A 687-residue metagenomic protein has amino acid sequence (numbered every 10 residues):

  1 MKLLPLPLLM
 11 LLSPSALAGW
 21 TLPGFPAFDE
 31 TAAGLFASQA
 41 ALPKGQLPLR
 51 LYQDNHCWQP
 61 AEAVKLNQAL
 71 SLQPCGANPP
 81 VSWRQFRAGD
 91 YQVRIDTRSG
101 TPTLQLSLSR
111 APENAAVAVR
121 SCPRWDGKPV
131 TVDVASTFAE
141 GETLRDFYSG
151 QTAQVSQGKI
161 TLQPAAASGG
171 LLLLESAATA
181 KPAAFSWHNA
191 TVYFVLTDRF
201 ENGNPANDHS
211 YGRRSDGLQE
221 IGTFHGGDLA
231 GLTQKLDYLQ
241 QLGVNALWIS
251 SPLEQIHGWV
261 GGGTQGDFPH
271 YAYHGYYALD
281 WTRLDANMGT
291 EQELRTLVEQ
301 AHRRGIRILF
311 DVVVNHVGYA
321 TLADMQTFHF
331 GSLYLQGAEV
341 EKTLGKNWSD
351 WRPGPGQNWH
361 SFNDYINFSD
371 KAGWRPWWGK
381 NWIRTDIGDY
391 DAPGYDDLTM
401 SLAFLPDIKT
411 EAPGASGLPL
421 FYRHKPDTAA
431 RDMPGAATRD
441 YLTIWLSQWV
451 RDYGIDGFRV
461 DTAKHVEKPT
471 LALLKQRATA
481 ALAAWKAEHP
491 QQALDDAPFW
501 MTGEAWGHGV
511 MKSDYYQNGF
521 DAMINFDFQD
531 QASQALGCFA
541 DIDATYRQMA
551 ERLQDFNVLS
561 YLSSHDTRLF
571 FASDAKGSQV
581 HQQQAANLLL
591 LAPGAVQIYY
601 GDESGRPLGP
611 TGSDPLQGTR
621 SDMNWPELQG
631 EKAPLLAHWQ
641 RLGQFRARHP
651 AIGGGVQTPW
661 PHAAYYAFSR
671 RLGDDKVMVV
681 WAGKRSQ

Functional and structural regions predicted by a protein language model:
S13-S15: N-terminal signal peptide c-region/cleavage motif recognized by signal peptidases
L17-Q46, D54-P79, E113, A139 (+2 more regions): Aromatic-rich carbohydrate-binding modules that target alpha-glucans
N67-P112: Intrinsically disordered, low-complexity polar regions and short flexible loop motifs
Y91-S99, S156-A180, T191, V677: C-terminal beta-strand-rich structural cap/linker in extracellular carbohydrate-active enzymes
E113-A115, R120-Q157, P164-G169, S176-A177 (+11 more regions): Active-site-proximal helices and loops of the catalytic beta/alpha 8
L144, V195, L239, I249 (+11 more regions): Conserved, mostly hydrophobic/aromatic
A184-A190, D198-Q448, D452-Y453, L474 (+3 more regions): Substrate-binding/active-site clefts of carbohydrate-active enzymes
Q554-G577: Active-site clefts of carbohydrate-active enzymes
